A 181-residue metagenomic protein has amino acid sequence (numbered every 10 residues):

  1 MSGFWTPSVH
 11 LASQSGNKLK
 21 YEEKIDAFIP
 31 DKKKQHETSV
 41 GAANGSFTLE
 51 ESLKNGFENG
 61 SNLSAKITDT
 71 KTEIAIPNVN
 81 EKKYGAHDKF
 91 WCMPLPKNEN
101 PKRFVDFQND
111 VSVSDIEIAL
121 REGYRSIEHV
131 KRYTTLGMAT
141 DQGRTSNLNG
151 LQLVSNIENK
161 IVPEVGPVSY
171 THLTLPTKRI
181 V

Functional and structural regions predicted by a protein language model:
M1-L173: Residues forming the flavin
H172, T177-V181: Single conserved hydrophobic/aromatic residue that forms the stacking wall/gate of nucleotide- or nucleobase-binding
